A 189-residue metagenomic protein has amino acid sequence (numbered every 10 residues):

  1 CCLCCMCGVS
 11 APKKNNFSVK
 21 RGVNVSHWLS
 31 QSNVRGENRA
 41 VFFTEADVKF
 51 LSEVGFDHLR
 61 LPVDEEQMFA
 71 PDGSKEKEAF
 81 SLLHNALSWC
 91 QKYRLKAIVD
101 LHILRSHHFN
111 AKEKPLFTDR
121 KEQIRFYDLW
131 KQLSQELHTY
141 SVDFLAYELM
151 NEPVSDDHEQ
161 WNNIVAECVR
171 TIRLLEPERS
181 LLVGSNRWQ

Functional and structural regions predicted by a protein language model:
C1-C2: N-terminal export leaders
C7-H58, G73: N-terminal carbohydrate-binding accessory modules
P12, R120-Q189: Active-site region of glycoside hydrolase catalytic domains
R21-V25, L59-L61, A97-L101, L145-L149 (+1 more regions): Hydrophobic faces of well-ordered beta-strands that scaffold small-molecule active sites in alpha/beta enzyme cores
H27-Q31, H58, D64-F69, I103-H107 (+2 more regions): Solvent-exposed loop/turn segments at secondary-structure junctions within structured extracellular/periplasmic domains
R35-N38, E65-F80, K114-I124, M150-E159: The substrate-binding groove and active-site-proximal loops of carbohydrate-active enzymes, especially glycoside
T44-H108, I164-E176: Aromatic-lined substrate-binding rim segments of carbohydrate-active enzymes
H84-L87, Q91, I98, S106-F109 (+1 more regions): Active-site acidic/histidine proton-transfer and metal-coordination neighborhood in alpha/beta enzyme cores
